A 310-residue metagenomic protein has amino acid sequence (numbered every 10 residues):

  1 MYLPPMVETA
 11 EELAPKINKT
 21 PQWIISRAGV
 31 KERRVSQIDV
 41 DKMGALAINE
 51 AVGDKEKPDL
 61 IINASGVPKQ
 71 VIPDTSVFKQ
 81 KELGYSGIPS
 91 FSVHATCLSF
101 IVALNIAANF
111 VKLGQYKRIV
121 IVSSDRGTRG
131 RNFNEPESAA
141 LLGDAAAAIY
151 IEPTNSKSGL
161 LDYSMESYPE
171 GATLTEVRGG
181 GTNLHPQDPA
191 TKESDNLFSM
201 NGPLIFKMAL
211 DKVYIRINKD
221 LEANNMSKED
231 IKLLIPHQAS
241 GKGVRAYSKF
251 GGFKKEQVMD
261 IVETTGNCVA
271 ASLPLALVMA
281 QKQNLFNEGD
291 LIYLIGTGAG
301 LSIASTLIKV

Functional and structural regions predicted by a protein language model:
M1-Q37, E135-K207, I215, T297 (+1 more regions): Condensing-enzyme catalytic core mediating Claisen C-C bond formation in acyl metabolism
E8, I72-P73, R131-N134, I303-L307: Short acidic, glycine/serine/threonine-rich loops at helix termini
I17-W23, Q70-G84, I121-G127, T182-A190 (+1 more regions): Acidic-glycine-rich active-site phosphate/pyrophosphate-binding loop
I25, G29-S76, S92: Metal-dependent C-N hydrolase catalytic cores
D41, A45-L46, N63, V67-P68 (+6 more regions): Claisen-condensing/thiolase-fold acyl-transfer catalytic domains that form or cleave C-C bonds in fatty acid
A47-D59, I215-K232, A280-L285: Phosphate/pyrophosphate-binding loops at sites that engage ATP/ADP/AMP, CoA/4′-phosphopantetheine, polyphosphate
A64, H94, I119-D125, I151 (+2 more regions): Short beta-strand segments
K112-A146: Flexible, glycine-rich active-site loops centered on histidine and acidic residues that chelate a metal or position
